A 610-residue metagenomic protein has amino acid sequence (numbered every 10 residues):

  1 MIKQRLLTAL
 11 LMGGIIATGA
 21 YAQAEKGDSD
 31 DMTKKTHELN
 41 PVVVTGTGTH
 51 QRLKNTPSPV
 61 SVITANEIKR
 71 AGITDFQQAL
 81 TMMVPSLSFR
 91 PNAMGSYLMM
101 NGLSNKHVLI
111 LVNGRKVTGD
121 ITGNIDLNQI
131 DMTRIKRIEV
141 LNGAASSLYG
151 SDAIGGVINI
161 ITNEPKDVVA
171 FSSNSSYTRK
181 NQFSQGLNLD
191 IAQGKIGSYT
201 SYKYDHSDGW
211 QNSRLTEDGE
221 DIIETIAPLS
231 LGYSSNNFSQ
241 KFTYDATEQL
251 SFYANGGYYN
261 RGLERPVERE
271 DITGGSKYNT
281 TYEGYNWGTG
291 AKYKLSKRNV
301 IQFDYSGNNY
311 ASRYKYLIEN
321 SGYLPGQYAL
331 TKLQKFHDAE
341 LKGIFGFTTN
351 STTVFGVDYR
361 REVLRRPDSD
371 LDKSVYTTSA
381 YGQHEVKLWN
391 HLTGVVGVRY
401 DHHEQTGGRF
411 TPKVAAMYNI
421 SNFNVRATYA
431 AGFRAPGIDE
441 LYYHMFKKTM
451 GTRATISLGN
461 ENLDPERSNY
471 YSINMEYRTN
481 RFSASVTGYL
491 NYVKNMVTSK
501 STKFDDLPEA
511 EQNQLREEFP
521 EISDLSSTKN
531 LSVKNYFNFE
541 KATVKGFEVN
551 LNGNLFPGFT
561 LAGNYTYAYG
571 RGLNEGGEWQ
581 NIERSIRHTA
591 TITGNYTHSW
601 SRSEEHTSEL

Functional and structural regions predicted by a protein language model:
Q23-K69, N105: Short, acidic, small-residue-rich periplasmic hinge/interaction motif at the N-terminus of Gram-negative outer-membrane
P41, F76-A79, S96-M99, L111 (+4 more regions): N-terminal periplasmic accessory domains that precede and gate Gram-negative outer-membrane beta-barrel machines
Q77-R115, K136: Extracytoplasmic beta-strand/coil segments of soluble accessory domains associated with Gram-negative outer-membrane
R115-N142, Q240: Short acidic/polar hinge/loop motifs at secondary-structure boundaries that mediate gating or recognition
K166-F171, S176, I191-T280: Periplasmic-side early beta-strands and strand-to-turn transitions of outer-membrane beta-barrels
T247, T348-V354, D358, E362 (+3 more regions): Structural signature of Gram-negative outer-membrane beta-barrels, strongest in the C-terminal barrel of TonB-dependent
S276-G290, K294, K332-L333, N424 (+4 more regions): Outer-membrane beta-barrel signature, preferentially recognizing the C-terminal barrel domain of Gram-negative
T349, K387-H391, L490-Y492, E517-E604 (+1 more regions): Gram-negative outer-membrane beta-barrel transporters
